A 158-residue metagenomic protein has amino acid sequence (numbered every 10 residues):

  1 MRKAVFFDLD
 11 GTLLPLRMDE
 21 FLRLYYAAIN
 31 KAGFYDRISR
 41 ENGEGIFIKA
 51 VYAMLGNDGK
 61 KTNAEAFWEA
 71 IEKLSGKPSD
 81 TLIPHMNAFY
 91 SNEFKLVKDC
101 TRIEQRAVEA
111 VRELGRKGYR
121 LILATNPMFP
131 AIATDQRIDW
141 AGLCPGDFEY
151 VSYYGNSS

Functional and structural regions predicted by a protein language model:
M1-I48: Active-site neighborhood of HAD-like aspartate-dependent phosphohydrolases
M1-R2, G118, F148: A general structural motif
L13, M18-E20, C100-T101, W140-L143 (+1 more regions): A generic "structured core" feature
R17-L22, G56-K60, A131-I132: Short, flexible/disordered intra-domain loops and linkers
L22-D36, K61-P78, G142: Helix-loop "lid/cap" segments that line or gate small-molecule binding pockets
G45-N92: A metal-dependent, Asp-based hydrolase signature
R106-G118: Catalytic-core regions built around general acid/base machinery
I122-S158: Substrate-recognition "cap/lid" segment bordering the active-site pocket of phosphatases
